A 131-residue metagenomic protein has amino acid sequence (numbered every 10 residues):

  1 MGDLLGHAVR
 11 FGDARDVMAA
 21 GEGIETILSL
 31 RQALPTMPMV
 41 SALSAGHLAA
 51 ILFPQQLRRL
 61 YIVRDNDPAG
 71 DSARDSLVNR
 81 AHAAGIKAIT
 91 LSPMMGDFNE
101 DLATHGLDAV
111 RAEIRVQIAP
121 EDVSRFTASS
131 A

Functional and structural regions predicted by a protein language model:
M1-R15: Glycine-/acidic-rich phosphate or pyrophosphate-binding loops and their flanking alpha/beta elements
R15-A19, I24-A131: TOPRIM fold recognition
